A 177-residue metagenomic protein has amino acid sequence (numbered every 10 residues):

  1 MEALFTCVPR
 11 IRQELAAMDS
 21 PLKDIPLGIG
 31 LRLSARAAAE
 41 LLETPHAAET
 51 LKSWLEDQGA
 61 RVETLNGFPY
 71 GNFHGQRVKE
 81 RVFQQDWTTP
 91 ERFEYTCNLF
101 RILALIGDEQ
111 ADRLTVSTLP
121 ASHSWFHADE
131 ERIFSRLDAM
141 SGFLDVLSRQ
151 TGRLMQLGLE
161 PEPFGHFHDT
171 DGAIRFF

Functional and structural regions predicted by a protein language model:
M1-C7, R32-A47, S124-F126, F164-H168: Acidic-and-aromatic substrate-binding clefts and catalytic sites of carbohydrate-active enzymes
E2-T6, K52-A60, Y95-L99, A128-F134: Short, mixed-charge, low-aromatic patches
P9-G28, L42-F68, L103-A111, D138-G152 (+1 more regions): Acidic (Asp/Glu)-rich catalytic clusters
P26-E40, R77-D86: Glycine-/proline-rich flexible loop or hinge segments
I29-R32, Y70, T115: Amphipathic alpha-helical repeat scaffolds of TPR domains
N66-N72, S122: Short glycine-enriched loops at secondary-structure junctions
Q76-F177: Active-site acidic/histidine proton-transfer and metal-coordination neighborhood in alpha/beta enzyme cores
